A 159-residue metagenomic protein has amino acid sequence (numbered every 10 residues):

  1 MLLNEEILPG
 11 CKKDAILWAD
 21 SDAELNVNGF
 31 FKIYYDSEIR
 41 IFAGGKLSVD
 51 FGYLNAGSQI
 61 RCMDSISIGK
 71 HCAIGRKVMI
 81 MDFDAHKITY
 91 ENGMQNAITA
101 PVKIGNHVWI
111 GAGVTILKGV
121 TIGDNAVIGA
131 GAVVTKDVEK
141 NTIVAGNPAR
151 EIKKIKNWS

Functional and structural regions predicted by a protein language model:
M1-M81, G105-N106, V114, D124 (+3 more regions): Domain-scale signature associated with acetyltransferase and cell-envelope carbohydrate enzymes
K77-H86, M94: Extended, non-globular alpha-helical segments
D84, E91-N92, V120, K154-I155: Conserved catalytic-core motifs of eukaryotic protein kinase domains, centered on the activation segment
G93-I104: Glycine-rich NAD(P)-binding loop of Rossmann-like domains
P101-V102, G119-V120, N141: A short, glycine- and basic residue-enriched loop/turn that sits immediately adjacent to a domain's principal
V127-V133: A generic "structured core" feature
